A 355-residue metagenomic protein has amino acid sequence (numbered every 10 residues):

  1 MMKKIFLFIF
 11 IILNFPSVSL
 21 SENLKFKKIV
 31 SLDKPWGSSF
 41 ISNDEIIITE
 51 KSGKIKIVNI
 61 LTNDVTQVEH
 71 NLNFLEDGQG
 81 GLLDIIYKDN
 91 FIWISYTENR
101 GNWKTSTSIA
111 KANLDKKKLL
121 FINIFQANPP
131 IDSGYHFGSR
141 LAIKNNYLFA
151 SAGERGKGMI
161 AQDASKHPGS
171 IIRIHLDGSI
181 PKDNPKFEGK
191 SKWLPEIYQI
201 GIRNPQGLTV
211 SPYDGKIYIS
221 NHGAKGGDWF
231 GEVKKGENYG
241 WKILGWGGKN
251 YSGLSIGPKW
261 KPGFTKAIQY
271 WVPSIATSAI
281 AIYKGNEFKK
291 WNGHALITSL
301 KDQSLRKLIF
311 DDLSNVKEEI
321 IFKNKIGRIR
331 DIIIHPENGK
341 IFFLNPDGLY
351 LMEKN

Functional and structural regions predicted by a protein language model:
M1-M2: N-terminal secretory signal peptides that target proteins for export/translocation
I5-N14: Sec-dependent N-terminal signal peptides
F8, A110, F125, G231 (+1 more regions): Residues in well-ordered beta-strands of folded domains
L20-G158, G207-H222, P273-D311, H335-K354: Acidic, Gly/Ser/Thr-rich repeat motifs that build Ca2+-stabilized beta-propeller blades
K27-K28, V65-L72, L119-Q126, P181-F187 (+2 more regions): Beta-propeller fold detector
G80-L82, E154-K317, G327: Beta-propeller domain segments
V316-P336: Conserved blade-ending motifs and adjacent loop-strand segments that build the rim/top face of beta-propeller domains
